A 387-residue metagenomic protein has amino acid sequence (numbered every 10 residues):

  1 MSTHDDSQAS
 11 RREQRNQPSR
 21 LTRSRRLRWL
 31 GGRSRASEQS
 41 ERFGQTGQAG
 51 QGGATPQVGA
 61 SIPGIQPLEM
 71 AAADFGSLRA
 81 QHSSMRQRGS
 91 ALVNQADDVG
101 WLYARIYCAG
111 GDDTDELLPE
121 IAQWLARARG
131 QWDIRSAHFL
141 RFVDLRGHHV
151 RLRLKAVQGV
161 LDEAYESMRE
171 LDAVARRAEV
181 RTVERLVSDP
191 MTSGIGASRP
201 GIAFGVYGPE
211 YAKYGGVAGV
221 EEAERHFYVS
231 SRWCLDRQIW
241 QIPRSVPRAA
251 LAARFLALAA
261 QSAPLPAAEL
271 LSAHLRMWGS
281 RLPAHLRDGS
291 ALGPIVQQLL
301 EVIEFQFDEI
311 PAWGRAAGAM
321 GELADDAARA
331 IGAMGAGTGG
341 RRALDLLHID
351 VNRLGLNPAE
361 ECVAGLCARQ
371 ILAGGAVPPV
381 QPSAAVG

Functional and structural regions predicted by a protein language model:
M1-D6, R11-E38, P56-G387: An acidic, charge-biased composition feature
